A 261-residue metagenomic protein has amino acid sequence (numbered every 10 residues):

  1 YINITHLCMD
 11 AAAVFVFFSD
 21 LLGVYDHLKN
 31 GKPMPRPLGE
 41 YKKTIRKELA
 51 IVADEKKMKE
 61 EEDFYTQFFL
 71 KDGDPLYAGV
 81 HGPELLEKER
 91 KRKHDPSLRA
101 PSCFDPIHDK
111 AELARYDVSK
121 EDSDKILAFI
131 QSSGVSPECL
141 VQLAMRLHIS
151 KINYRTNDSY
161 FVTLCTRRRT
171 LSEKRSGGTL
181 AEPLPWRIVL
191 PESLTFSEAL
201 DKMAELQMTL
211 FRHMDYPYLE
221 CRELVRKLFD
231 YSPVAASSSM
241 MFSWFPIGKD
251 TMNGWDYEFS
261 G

Functional and structural regions predicted by a protein language model:
Y1, D105-D109, S176-A181: Short, flexible turn/loop "capping" segments at secondary-structure junctions
Y1-K43: Active-site-proximal acidic secondary-structure segment that organizes catalysis
I2-S19, H108-R155, S193-L194, E198 (+1 more regions): Acyl activation and transfer enzymes in specialized metabolism, enriched for ANL adenylate-forming modules
L7-M9, G23, L147-H148, T166-R169 (+1 more regions): Short, solvent-exposed loop/turn segments at secondary-structure junctions
S19, E40-A111: Short amphipathic alpha-helices and their capping loops
V24-K32, D72, I152, L210: Solvent-exposed amphipathic alpha-helical surface segments
I51-E62, D74-V80, F129-C139, I152-S260: His-Asp-centered acyl/peptidyl-transfer active-site segments
L70, Q142-L147, E223-R226: Short amphipathic alpha-helical surface patches that mediate protein-protein
